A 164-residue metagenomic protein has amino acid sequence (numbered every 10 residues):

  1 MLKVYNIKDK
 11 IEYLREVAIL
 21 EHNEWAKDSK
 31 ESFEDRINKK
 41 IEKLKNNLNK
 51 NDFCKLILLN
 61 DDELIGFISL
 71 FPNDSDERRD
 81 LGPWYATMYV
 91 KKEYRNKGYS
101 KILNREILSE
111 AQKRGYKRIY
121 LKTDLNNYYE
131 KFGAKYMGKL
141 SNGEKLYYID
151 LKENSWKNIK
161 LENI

Functional and structural regions predicted by a protein language model:
L2-V17: A short beta-loop-alpha structural element at the N-terminal edge of CoA-dependent acyl/N-acetyltransferase catalytic
A18-E34: Helix-loop element at the rim of GNAT/NAT acetyltransferase active sites that forms part of the acceptor-substrate
S29-I57: Active-site rim helix/loop that mediates acceptor-substrate recognition in acyltransferases
K55-I57, E63-P72, W84, Y89: Conserved beta-strand in the GNAT
L59-D61, I149-L151: Active-site beta-strand termini and strand-to-loop segments that position acidic
E63, N73-Y85, R95, G143: A conserved beta-turn-beta hairpin within the catalytic core of GNAT-like acetyltransferases that forms part
Y94-E106, Y116: Conserved acetyl-CoA pyrophosphate-binding loop and the N-cap/start of the following alpha-helix in GNAT-like
K113, K117, T123-L146: Conserved active-site alpha-helix within GNAT-family acetyltransferase domains
